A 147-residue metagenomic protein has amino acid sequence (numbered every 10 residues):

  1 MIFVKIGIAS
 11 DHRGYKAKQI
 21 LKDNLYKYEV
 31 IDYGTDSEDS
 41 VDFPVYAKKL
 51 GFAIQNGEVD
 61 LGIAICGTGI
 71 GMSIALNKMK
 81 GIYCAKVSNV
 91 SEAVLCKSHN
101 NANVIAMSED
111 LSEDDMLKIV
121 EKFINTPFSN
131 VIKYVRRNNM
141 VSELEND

Functional and structural regions predicted by a protein language model:
I2-I6: Extreme N-terminal starter segment of soluble prokaryotic enzymes
A9, R13-K16, V90-D147: C-terminal binding/interaction regions
R13-Y26: Short, solvent-exposed amphipathic alpha-helices that sit in or adjacent to ligand/effector-binding or catalytic
A17, E38-S40, V59: Membrane-interface helix-loop junctions in multi-pass transporters/channels
Y26, M79-K80, N100: Short, structured coil segments at secondary-structure junctions
E29-D32, I82-N89: Short hydrophobic/aromatic-enriched beta-strand-loop microsegments
E29-V41: A short beta-strand-loop structural module common to alpha/beta enzyme folds
Y46, L50-K86: Helix-adjacent hinge/juxtasegments
